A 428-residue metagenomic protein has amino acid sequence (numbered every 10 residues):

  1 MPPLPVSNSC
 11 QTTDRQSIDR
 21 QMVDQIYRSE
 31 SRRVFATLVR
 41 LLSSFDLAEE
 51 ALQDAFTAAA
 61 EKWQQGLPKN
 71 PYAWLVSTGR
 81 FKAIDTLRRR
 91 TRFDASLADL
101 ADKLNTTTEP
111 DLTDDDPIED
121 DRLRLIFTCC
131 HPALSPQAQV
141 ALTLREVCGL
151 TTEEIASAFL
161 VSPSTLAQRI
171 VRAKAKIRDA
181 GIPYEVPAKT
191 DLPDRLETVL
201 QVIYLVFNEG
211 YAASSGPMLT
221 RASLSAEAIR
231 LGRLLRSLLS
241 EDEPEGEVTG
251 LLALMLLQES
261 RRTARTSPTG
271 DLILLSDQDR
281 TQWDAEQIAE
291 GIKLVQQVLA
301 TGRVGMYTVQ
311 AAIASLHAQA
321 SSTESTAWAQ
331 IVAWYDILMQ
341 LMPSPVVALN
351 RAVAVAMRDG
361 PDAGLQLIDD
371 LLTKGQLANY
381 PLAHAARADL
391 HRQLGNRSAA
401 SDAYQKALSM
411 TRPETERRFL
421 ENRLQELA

Functional and structural regions predicted by a protein language model:
P3, C10-A36, D46, P193-Q201 (+1 more regions): A short, charge-rich alpha-helical start-of-domain segment used by transcription regulators
S17-Q25, F35-D54, K62-N70, P163-S164 (+2 more regions): Short, charged helix-capping/linker segments at alpha-helix termini
F45-K62, K69-V76, A98, C148 (+2 more regions): Conserved RNAP core-binding helix
R80-A98: Arg/Lys-rich amphipathic alpha helix in sigma70-family domain 2
A98-Q137, E146-T152, V161-D336: Amphipathic helix-loop-helix modules that constitute alpha-helical solenoid scaffolds
